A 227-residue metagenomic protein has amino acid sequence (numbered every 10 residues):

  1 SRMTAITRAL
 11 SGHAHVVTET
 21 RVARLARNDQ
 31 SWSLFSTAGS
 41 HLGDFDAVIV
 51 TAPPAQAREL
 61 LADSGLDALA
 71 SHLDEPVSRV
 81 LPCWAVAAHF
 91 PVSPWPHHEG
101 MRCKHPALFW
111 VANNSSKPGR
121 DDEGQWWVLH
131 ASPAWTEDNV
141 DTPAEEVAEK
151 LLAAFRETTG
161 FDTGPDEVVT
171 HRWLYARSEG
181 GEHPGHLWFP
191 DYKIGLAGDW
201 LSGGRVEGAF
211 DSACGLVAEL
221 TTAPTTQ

Functional and structural regions predicted by a protein language model:
S1-S11, V17, D141-K150: Short beta-strand to alpha-helix junction loop
L10, I49-T51, A88, L129 (+2 more regions): Generic structural signal for small/hydrophobic residues in well-ordered secondary structure, especially within
T18-S33: A conserved short coil-to-beta-strand element within the FAD-binding core of flavoproteins
H41-H98, F161-T163: Central helical "cap/lid" subdomain
P76, E219-Q227: Active-site-proximal substrate-binding core of FAD-dependent oxidoreductases
A87-N139, E146, K150, A154-T159: Active-site substrate-recognition segment that forms the wall of the catalytic cavity or substrate channel
W127, G185-V217: Short FAD-binding loop at a beta-strand-to-alpha-helix junction that anchors the flavin cofactor in diverse
E149, F155-Y192: Flavin (FAD/FMN) cofactor-binding core of flavoprotein oxidoreductases
